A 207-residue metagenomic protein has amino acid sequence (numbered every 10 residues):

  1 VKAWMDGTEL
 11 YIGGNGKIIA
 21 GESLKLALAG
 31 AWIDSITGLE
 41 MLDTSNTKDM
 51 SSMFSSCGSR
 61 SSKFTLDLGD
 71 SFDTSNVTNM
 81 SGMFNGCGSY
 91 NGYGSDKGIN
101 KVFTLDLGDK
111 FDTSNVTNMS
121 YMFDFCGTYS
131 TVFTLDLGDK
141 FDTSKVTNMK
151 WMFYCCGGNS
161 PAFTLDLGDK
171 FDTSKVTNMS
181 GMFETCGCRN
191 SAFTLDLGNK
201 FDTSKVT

Functional and structural regions predicted by a protein language model:
V1-T207: Negatively charged
